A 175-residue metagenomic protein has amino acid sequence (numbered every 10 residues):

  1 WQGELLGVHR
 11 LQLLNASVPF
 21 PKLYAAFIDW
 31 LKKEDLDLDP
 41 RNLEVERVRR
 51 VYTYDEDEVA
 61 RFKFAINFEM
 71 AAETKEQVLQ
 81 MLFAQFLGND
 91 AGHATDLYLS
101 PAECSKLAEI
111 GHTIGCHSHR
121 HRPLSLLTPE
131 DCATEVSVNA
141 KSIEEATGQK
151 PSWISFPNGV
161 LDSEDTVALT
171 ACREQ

Functional and structural regions predicted by a protein language model:
W1-W153, G159-Q175: Catalytic alpha-helical scaffold of carbohydrate-active enzymes acting on polysaccharides/glycoconjugates
